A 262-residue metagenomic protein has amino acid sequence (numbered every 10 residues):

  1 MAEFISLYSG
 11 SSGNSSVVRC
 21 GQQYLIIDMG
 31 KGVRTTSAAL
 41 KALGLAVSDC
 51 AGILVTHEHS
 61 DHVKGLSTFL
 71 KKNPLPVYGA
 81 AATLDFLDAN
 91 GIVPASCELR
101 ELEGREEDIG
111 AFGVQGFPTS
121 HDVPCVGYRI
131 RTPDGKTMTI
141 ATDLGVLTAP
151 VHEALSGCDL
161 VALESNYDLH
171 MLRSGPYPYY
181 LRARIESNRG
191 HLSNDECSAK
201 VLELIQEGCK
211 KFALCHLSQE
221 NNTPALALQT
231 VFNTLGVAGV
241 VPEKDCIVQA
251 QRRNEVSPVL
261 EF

Functional and structural regions predicted by a protein language model:
M1-L43, V126-T142, L160: Conserved beta-strand hairpin/beta-sheet module of binuclear metal-dependent hydrolase folds, prominently
I27-G30, C50-E58, Y78-A81, T139-T142 (+3 more regions): Active-site neighborhood of phospho(di)ester-bond hydrolases with catalytic His/Asp-centered motifs
V33-G79: Active-site metal-binding motif and surrounding structural segment of the metallo-beta-lactamase
H59-V63, L84-F86, P124, V146-A149 (+2 more regions): Active-site environment of divalent metal-dependent phosphoester hydrolases
K64-N73, D88-N90, N222-Q229: Metal-dependent catalytic neighborhoods of phosphoester/phosphodiester hydrolases
A81-G127, T132-G135: Metallo-beta-lactamase
A149-A250: Cap/insert and terminal regions of metallo-dependent hydrolase folds
C246-F262: Short, basic/aromatic-enriched C-terminal tail that caps enzymatic domains
